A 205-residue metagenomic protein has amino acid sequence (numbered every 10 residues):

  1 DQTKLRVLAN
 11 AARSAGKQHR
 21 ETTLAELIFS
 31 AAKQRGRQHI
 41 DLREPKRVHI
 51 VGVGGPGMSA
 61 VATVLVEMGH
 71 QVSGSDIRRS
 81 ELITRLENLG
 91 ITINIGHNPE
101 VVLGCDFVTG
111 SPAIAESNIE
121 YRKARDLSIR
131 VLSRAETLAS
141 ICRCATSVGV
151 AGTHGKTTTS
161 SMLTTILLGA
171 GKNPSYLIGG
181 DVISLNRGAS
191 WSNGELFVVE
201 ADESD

Functional and structural regions predicted by a protein language model:
D1-G36, T157: Nucleotide-activated sugar donor-binding and catalytic core shared by glycosyltransferases and related lipid-linked
L8-A9, T22, S75, G96 (+2 more regions): Residue-level detector of family-conserved "landmark" positions at structurally sensitive sites
A32, I40, G188-A189: Replace "in large, NTP-powered and nucleic-acid-processing enzymes" with "in large, NTP-powered factors and other
G36-T137, L196: N-terminal leader/targeting and accessory segments in enzymes
V64, E87, V101, P112-D205: Phosphate-binding loop of NTP-binding sites
